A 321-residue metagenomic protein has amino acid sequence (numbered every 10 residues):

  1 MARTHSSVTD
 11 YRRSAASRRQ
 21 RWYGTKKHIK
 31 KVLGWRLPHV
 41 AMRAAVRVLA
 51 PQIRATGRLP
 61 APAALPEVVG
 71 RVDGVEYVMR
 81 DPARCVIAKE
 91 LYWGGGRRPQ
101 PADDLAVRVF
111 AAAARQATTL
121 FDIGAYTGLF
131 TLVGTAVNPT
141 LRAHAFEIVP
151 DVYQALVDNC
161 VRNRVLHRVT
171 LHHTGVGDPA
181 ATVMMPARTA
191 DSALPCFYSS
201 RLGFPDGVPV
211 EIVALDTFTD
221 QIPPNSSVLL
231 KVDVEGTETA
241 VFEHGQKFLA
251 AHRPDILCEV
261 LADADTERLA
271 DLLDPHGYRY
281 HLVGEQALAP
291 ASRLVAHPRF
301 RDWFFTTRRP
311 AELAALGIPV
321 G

Functional and structural regions predicted by a protein language model:
A2-R168, D220-P224, E285-A287, P298-G321: S-adenosyl-L-methionine
V68, P195-C196, R279-H281: Short polybasic amphipathic segments
G74, N138-A145, F218-G321: Conserved acidic-Pro-Pro-aromatic motif
A83, G175, T189, V260 (+1 more regions): Residues at the C-termini of beta-strands that transition into short coil/loop
G94-F121, T182-M184, F197-H252, D263-R268: Short internal loop-to-helix segment that lines adenine-nucleotide cofactor pockets
A125-T127, P150, V176-D178, V234-G236 (+1 more regions): Short, glycine/acidic-enriched loop or turn micro-motifs at the edges of active sites
V157-T217: S-adenosyl-L-methionine
